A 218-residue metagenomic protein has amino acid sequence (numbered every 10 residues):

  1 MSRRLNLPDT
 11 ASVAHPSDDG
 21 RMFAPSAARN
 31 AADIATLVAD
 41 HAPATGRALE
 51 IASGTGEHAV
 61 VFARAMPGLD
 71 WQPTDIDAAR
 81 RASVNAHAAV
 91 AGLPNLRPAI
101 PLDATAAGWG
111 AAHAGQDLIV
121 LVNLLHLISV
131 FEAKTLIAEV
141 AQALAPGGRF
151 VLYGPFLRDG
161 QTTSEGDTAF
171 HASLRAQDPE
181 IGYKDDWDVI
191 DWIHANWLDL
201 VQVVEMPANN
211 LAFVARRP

Functional and structural regions predicted by a protein language model:
S2-A42: Class I SAM-dependent methyltransferase Rossmann-like catalytic core, especially the SAM/SAH-binding loop
T45-G54: Conserved class I S-adenosyl-L-methionine
L49, V60-A107: Class I SAM-dependent methyltransferase SAM/SAH-binding core
G110-I119: A short acidic, Gly/Pro-enriched loop at the edge of an enzyme's catalytic core that lines a small-molecule cofactor
I128-V140: A short, conserved alpha-helix within the catalytic core of class I
G147-F156: Conserved beta-strand signature within the Rossmann-like core of class I S-adenosyl-L-methionine
T163-W187: Conserved Class I S-adenosyl-L-methionine
L198-P218: Core SAM-dependent methyltransferase catalytic element
